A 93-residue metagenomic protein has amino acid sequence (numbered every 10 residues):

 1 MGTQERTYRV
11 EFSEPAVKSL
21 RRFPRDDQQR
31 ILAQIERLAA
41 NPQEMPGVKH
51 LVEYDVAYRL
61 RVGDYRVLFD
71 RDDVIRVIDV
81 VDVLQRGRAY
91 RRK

Functional and structural regions predicted by a protein language model:
M1-V10, K18, R22, Q29 (+2 more regions): Enriched for short, Lys/Arg-rich terminal
R9-F12, A57: Generic alpha-helical hydrophobic packing signal
P15, E53-V56, Q85-R88: Residues that form or immediately flank small-molecule/cofactor binding pockets and catalytic motifs
R22-R25, Q43: Residues in soluble alpha-helical coiled-coils and helical-bundle/repeat scaffolds
D26-A40: Compact soluble domain cores
E36-L60: A short, surface-exposed loop/turn module that caps and links secondary-structure elements
